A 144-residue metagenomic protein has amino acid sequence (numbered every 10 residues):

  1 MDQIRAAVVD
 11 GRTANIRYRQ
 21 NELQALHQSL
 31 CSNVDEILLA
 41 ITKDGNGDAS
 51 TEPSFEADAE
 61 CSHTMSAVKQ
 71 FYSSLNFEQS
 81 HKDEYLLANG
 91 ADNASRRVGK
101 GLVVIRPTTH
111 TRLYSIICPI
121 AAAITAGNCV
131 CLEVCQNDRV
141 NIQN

Functional and structural regions predicted by a protein language model:
M1-V98, A122: N-terminal Rossmann-like NAD(P)+-binding subdomain of aldehyde/semialdehyde dehydrogenases
S80-N144: Rossmann-like NAD(P) dinucleotide-binding subdomain of oxidoreductase/dehydrogenase enzymes
